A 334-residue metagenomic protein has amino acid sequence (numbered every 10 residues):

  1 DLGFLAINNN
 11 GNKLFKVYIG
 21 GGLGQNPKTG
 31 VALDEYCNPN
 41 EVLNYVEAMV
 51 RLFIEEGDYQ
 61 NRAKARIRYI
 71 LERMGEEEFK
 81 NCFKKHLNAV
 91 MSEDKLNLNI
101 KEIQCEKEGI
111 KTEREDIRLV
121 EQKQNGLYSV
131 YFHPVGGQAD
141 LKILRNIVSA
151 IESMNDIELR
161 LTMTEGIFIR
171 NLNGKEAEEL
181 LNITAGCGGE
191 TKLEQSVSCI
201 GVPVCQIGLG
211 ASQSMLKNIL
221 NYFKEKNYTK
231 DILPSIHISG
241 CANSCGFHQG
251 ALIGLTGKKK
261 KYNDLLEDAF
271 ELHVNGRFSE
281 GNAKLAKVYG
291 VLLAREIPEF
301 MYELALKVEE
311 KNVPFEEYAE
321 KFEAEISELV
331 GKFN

Functional and structural regions predicted by a protein language model:
D1-N12, N44, P134-L265: Small-residue-enriched alpha-helical segments and adjacent helix-cap loops that form tight helix-helix packing
D1-N81, A251-V313: Mobile "lid/hinge" segments at catalytic clefts and subdomain interfaces of large enzymes
I19, L52-I54, E113-R118, S149-D156: Short amphipathic beta-strand starts and helix->beta connectors
P27-A32, R118-Q138: Short glycine-/aliphatic-rich beta-strand segments at the starts of folded cytosolic domains
V46, V50-G57, F83, L87-M91 (+5 more regions): Structural signal for hydrophobic packing residues in well-ordered secondary-structure cores of soluble enzyme domains
I54-I117, N171-E178: Terminal amphipathic helices with adjacent charged low-complexity linkers/tails
E55-Q60, L119-Q124, N155-L161: Short, flexible, solvent-exposed loop/turn segments with mixed acidic/basic and small polar residues
K311, E316-N334: Radical SAM enzyme core and accessory elements
